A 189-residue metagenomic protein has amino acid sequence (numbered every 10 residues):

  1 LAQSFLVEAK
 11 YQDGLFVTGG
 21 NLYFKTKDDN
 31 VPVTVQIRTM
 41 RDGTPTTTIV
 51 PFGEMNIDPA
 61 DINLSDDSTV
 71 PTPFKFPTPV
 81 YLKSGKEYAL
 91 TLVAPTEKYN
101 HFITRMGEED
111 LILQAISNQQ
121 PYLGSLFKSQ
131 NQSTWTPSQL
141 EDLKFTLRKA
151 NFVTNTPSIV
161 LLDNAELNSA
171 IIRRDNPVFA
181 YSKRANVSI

Functional and structural regions predicted by a protein language model:
L1-Q3, E109-N176: PGST-rich, cysteine-poor low-complexity/disordered linker and tail segments that act as flexible spacers
L1-Y11, V70-F76, A165-S182: Short beta-strands within extracellular/lumenal beta-sheet-rich domains
S4, G19-Y23, Q36, P73-K75 (+3 more regions): Residues within well-ordered beta-strands of beta-sheet-rich folds
A9, F24-T26, T39-R41, T96 (+1 more regions): Beta-strand elements of well-folded, non-transmembrane domains
Y11-F16, K27-D29, D66-V70, L82-S84 (+2 more regions): Solvent-exposed loop and beta-edge segments used for protein-protein assembly and interaction
D13-K27, L90-L92, I172-I189: A short beta-strand element within beta-rich, extracytoplasmic domains of secreted/secretory-pathway proteins
D28-P121: Aromatic- and Gly/Pro-enriched, solvent-exposed loop/edge beta-strand patches characteristic of beta-rich domains
